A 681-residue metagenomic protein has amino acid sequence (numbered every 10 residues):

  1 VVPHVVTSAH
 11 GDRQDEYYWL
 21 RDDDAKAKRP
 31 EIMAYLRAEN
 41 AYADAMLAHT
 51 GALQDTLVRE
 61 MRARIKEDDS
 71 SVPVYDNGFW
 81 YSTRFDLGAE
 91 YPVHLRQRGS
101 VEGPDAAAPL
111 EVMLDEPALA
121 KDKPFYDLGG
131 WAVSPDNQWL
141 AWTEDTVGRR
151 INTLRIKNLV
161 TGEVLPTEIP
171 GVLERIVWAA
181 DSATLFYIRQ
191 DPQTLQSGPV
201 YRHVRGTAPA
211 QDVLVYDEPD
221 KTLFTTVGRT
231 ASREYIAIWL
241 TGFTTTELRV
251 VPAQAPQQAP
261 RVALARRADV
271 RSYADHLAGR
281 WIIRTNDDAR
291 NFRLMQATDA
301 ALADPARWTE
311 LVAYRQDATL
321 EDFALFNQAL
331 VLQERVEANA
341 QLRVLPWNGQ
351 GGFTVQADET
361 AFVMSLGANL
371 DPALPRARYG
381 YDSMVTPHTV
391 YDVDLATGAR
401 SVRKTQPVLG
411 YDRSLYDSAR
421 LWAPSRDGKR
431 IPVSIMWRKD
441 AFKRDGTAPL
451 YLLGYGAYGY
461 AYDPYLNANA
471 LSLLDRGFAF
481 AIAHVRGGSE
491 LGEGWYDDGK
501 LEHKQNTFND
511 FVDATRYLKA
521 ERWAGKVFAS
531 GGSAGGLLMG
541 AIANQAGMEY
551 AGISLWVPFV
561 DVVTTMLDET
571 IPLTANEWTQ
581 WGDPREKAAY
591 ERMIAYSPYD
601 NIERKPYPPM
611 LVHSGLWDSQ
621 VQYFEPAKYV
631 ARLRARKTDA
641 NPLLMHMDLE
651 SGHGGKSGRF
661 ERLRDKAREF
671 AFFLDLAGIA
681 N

Functional and structural regions predicted by a protein language model:
V1-H388, D392-T397, N467, L649-E650: Beta-propeller folds
E102-D105, V147-R149, L159-E163, A179-S182 (+12 more regions): Secondary-structure transition/capping motifs at alpha-helix termini and the adjoining loop/turn into the next element
V112, L214, A479, P642-L644: Conserved beta-strand segments of alpha/beta enzyme cores
M113-S134, T143-I151, V160-L165, G351 (+8 more regions): Cap/lid segment of the alpha/beta-hydrolase catalytic domain
L128, P170-I176, D191-L195, D220-F224 (+10 more regions): Alpha-helix capping and helix-loop boundary segments enriched in small/acidic/polar residues
D275-H276, D288, A324-F326, V336-E337 (+13 more regions): A structural signal for short secondary-structure junctions
D287, A329, A457, S533 (+1 more regions): Residue-level signal for short, function-critical loop segments
I482-N681: Active-site-proximal cap/loop segments of hydrolase catalytic domains
